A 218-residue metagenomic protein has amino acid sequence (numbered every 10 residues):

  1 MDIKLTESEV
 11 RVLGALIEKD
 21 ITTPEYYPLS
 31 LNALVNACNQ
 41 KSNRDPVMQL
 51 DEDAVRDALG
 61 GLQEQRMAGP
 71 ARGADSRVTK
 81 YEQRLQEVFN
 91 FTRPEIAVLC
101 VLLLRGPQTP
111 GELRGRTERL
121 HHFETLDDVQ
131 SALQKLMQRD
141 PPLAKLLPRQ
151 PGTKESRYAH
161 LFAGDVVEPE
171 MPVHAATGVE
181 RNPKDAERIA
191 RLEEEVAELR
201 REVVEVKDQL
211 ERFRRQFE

Functional and structural regions predicted by a protein language model:
M1-V10, T22-E25, N43, A54-D57: Eukaryotic, polar/proline-rich low-complexity intrinsically disordered regions
T6-E25, N90-P107, L133, Q138-R139: Positively charged, polyanion-binding regions of nucleic-acid-associated proteins
A15, A58, A132, L161: Residues in the recognition helix of alpha-helical DNA-binding motifs
T23-Q49, P107-F123: Short acidic, hydrophobic short linear motifs in intrinsically disordered regions
R56-L59, Q63-G73, L133-Q150: A short, conserved structural fragment
A74-E112, S156-E187, R191: Short, amphipathic alpha-helical interaction segments positioned at domain boundaries
R116-H121, L147-F162, V204-E218: Helical coiled-coil/dimerization "stalks" and their immediately adjacent regulatory linkers at helix->disorder
V179-Q216: Amphipathic alpha-helical oligomerization/assembly segments
